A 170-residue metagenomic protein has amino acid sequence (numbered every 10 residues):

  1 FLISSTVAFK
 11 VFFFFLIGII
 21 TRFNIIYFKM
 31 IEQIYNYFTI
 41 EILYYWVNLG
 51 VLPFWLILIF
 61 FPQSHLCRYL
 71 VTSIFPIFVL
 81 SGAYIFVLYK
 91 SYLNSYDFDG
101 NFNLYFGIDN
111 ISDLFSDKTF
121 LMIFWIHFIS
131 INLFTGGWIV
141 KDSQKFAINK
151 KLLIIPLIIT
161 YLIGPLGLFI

Functional and structural regions predicted by a protein language model:
L2-F9, F15-L16, R22: Low-acidity, Ser/Thr- and Arg-rich intrinsically disordered low-complexity segments
I31-L52: Hydrophobic transmembrane alpha-helical segments in integral membrane proteins
Y37-F38, D109-I123: Short aromatic-rich membrane-water interface segments that cap or initiate transmembrane helices in multi-pass membrane
W46-L66: N-terminal signal-anchor/start-transfer transmembrane helix
H65-F86: Loop-to-helix transition at the N-terminal end of transmembrane alpha-helices
S81-N101: Transmembrane alpha-helix/helix-exit interface in multi-pass inner-membrane proteins
Y96-L114: Membrane-interface interhelical connector segments
I154-I170: Hydrophobic, aromatic-rich membrane-embedded alpha-helical segments
